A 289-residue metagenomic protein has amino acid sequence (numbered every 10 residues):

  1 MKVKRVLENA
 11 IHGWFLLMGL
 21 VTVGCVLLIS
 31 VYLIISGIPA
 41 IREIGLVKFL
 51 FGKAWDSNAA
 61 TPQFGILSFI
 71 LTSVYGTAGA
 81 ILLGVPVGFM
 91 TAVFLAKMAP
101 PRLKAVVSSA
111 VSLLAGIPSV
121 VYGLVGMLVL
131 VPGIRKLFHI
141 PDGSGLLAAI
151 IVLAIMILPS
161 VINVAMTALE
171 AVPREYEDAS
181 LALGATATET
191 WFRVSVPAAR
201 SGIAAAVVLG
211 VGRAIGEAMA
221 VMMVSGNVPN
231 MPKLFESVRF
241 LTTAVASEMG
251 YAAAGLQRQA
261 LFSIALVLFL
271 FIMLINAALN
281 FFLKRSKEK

Functional and structural regions predicted by a protein language model:
M1-G19, L279-K289: Transmembrane alpha-helical segments of polytopic membrane transport and secretion proteins
K2-N9, G13, I35-A80, P100-P101 (+1 more regions): Periplasmic/extracellular loop-to-transmembrane helix junction in inner-membrane transport proteins
H12, V87-G126, K289: Cytoplasmic-entry segments and transmembrane alpha-helices of multi-pass inner-membrane transporters
S112-A154: Generic hydrophobic transmembrane alpha-helix motif, especially the helices
P118, L183-G184, P197: Glycine/proline-centered hinge or cleavage motifs at structural transition points of membrane proteins
V164-A165, A187-S225: Transmembrane alpha-helices
M166-E170, R174, L181, G250-K289: C-terminal transmembrane helix and the adjacent membrane-cytosol boundary/short C-terminal tail of inner/organellar
V221-F269: Interhelical loop and adjacent transmembrane-helix boundary motif in polytopic membrane transport permeases
